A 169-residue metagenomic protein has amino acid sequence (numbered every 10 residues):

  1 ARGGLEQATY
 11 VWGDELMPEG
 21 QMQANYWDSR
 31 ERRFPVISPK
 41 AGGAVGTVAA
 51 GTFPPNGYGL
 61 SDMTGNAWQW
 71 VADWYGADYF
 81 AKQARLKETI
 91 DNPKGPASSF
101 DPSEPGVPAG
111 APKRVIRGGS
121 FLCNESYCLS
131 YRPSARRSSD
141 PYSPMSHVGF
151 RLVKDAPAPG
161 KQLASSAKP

Functional and structural regions predicted by a protein language model:
A1-P133, R137, P141, Q162-L163 (+1 more regions): Functional-site microenvironments in short loops/helix caps that host divalent-cation chemistry
S146-G160: Short, structured beta-strand segments at or near domain termini in extracellular proteins/domains
